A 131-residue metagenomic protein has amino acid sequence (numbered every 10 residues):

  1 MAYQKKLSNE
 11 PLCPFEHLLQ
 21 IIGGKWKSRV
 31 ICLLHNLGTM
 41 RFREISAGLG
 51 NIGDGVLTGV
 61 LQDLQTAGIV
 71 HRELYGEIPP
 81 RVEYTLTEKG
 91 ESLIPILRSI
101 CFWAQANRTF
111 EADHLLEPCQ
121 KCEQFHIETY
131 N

Functional and structural regions predicted by a protein language model:
M1-E10, T66, H71, E88-N131: C-terminal regulatory/oligomerization modules of transcriptional regulators
K6, L33, L74: Conserved short-loop catalytic and cofactor-binding motifs
N9, C13-V56, E83: N-terminal helix-turn-helix DNA-binding core of bacterial DNA-binding proteins
H17, A47, G59, P95-R98 (+1 more regions): Generic recognition of well-ordered alpha-helical segments within structured catalytic/regulatory domains
L19, L61-Q65, Y84: A broad helix-preferring feature
I21-W26, Y75-P95: Short, cationic-aromatic polyanion-contact patches
R43-Y75, P79: Canonical helix-turn-helix DNA-binding module
